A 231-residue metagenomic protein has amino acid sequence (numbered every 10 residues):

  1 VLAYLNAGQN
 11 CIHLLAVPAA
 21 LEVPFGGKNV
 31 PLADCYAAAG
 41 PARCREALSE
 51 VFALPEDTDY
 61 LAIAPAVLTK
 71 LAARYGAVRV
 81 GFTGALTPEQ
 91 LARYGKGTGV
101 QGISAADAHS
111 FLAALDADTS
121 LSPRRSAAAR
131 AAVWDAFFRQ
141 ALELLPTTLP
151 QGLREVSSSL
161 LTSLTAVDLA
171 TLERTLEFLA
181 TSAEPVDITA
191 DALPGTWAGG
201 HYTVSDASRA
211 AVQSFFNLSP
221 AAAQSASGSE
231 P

Functional and structural regions predicted by a protein language model:
V1-P41, H201, S205-E230: Extracytoplasmic strand-loop-helix segments at the start of, or within, the mature domains of secreted/periplasmic
A7, S49-E56, A73-V80, A117 (+4 more regions): Sec-exported extracytoplasmic/periplasmic mature domains
P24, L161-P231: C-terminal solvent-exposed extensions
N29-A38, A53-D59, D116-R125, A141-E143 (+2 more regions): Second-shell loop/turn segments in exported
A37-G97, S182: Amphipathic, coiled-coil-like alpha-helical scaffolding segments used for oligomerization/assembly
A37-R45, T58-P65, A105, P123-A131 (+5 more regions): Solvent-exposed, acidic/flexible segments
P41-S49, P65-A73, H109-L112, A131-F138 (+3 more regions): Extracytoplasmic/secreted envelope proteins and their assembly/folding machinery, especially bacterial periplasmic
A73-G152: Flexible, polar/acidic helix-loop-strand segments at domain edges
